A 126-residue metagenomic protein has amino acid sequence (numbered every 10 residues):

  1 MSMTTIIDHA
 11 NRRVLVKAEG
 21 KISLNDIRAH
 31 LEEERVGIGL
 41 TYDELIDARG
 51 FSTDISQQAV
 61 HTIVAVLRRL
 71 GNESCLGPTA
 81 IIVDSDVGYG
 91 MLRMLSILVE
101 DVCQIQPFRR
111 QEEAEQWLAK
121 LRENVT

Functional and structural regions predicted by a protein language model:
M1-T126: Amphipathic, Lys/Arg-enriched alpha-helical "gate/interface" segment within cytosolic domains that mediates
